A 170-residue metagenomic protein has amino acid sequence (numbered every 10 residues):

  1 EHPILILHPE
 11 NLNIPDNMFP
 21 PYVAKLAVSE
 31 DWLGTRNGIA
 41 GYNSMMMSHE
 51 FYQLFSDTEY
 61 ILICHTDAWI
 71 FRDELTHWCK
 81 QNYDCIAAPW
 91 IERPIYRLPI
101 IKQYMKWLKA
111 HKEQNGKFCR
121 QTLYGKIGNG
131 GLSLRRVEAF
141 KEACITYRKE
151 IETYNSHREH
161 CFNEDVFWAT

Functional and structural regions predicted by a protein language model:
L5-H8, H65, A87: Short beta-strand segments
I6-E59: Active-site-proximal specificity loops/subdomain of glycosyltransferases
E10-N13, D31-L33, D67-I70, I91-P94 (+2 more regions): Short, solvent-exposed loop/turn segments at secondary-structure junctions
D16, R72-L75, C144: Short glycine-/acidic-enriched loop or helix-start segments at secondary-structure transitions that form or flank
T58-F71: Short beta-strand-to-loop acidic/aromatic patch adjacent to the donor-nucleotide binding site
A68-E113: Conserved donor-nucleotide/metal-binding helix-loop-beta segment in metal-dependent transferases, i.e., the alpha-helix
K112-T170: Catalytic core and acceptor-binding pocket of nucleotide-sugar-dependent glycosyltransferases
